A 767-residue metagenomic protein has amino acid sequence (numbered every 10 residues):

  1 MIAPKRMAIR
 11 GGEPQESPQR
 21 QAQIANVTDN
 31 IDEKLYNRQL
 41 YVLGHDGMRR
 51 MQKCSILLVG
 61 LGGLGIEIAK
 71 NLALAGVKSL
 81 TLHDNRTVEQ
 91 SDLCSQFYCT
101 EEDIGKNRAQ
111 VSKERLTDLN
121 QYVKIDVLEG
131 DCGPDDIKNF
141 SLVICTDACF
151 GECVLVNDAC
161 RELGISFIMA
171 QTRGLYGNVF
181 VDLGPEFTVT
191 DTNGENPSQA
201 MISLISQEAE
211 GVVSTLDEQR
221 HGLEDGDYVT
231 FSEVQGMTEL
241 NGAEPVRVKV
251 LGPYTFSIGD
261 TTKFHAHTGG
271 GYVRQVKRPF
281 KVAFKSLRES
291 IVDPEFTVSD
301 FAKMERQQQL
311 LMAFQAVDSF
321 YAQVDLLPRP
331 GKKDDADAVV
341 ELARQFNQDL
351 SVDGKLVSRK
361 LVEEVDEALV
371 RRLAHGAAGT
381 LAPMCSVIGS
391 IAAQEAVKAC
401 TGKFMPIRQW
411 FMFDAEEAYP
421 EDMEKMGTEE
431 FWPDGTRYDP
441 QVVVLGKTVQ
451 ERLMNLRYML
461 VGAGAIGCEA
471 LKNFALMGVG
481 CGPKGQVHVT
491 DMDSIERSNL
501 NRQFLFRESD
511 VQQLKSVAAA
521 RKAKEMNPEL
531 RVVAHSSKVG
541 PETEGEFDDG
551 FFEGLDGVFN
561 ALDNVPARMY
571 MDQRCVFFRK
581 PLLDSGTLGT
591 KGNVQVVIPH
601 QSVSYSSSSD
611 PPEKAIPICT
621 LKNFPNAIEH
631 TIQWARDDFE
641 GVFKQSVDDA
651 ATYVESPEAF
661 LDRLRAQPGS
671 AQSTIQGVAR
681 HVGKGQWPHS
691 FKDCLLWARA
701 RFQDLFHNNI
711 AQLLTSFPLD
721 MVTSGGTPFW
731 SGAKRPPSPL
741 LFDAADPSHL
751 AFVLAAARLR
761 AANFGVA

Functional and structural regions predicted by a protein language model:
M1-A767: Adenine nucleotide-associated cytosolic modules
